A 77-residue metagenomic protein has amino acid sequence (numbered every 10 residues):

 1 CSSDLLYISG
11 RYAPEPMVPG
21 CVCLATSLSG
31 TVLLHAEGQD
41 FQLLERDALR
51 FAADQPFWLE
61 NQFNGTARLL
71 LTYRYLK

Functional and structural regions predicted by a protein language model:
C1-S2: Short, small-residue-biased leader/transition segments that mark boundaries at the very start of proteins
S9-V22, T72-L76: Short beta-strand/loop turn elements enriched in aromatics
Y12-P14, L33, L49, D54-L59: Histidine-centered metal-chelating micro-motifs
M17-L34: Short, conserved beta-strand element in jelly-roll/cupin
T31-L33, D40, P56, T66: Structural motif
E37-A53: Short acidic-glycine-tyrosine-enriched beta hairpin
A53-K77: Ligand-binding loop in jelly-roll beta-barrel domains
